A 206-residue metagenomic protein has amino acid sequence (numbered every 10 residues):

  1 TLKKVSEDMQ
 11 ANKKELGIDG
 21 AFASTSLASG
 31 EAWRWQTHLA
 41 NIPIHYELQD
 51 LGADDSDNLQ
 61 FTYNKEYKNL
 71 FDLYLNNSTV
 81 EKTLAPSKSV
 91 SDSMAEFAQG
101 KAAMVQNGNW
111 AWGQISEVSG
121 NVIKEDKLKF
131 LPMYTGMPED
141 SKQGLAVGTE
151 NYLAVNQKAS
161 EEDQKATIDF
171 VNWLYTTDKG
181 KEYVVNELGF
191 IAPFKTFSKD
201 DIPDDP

Functional and structural regions predicted by a protein language model:
K3-S56, A102: Extracytoplasmic/periplasmic solute-binding protein
S6-Q10, A53-S87: Glycine-centered hinge/linker elements that transmit conformational signals in sensory and ligand-binding systems
E7-E15, I44, L75-K82, A98 (+4 more regions): Sec-exported extracytoplasmic/periplasmic mature domains
S26-S29, I44-N69, S119-I123, T135-G144 (+1 more regions): Short, solvent-exposed loop/beta-turn-alpha elements that line the ligand-binding surface or hinge of extracytoplasmic
L84-Q99: Short helix-initiation/N-cap motifs at beta->coil->alpha
A103-N107: Paired acidic/hydrophobic, glycine-rich loop segments that form the ligand-binding mouth/hinge of periplasmic-binding
S119-G189: Extracytoplasmic/periplasmic substrate-recognition and gating elements
V147, F190-F197, P206: C-terminal capping/gating helix-and-loop segments adjacent to ligand/active sites or protein-protein/ligand interfaces
